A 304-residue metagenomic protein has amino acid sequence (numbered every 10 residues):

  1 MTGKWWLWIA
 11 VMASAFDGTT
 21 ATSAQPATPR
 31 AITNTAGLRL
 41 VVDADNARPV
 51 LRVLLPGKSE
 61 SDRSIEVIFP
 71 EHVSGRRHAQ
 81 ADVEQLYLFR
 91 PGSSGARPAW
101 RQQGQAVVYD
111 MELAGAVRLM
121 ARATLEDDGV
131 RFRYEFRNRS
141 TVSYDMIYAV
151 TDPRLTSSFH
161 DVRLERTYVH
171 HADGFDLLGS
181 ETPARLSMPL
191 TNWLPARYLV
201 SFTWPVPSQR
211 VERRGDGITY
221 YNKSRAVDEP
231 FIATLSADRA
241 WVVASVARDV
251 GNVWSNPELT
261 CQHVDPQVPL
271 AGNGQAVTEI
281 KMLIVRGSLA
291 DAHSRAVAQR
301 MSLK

Functional and structural regions predicted by a protein language model:
W6-D17: Bacterial N-terminal signal peptides
A15, T20-P26: Boundary at the C-terminal end of the N-terminal hydrophobic targeting segment
Q25-A36, L54, R101, E112 (+1 more regions): Beta-strand-rich recognition/accessory modules
P26-R97: Acidic-aromatic substrate-binding/catalytic surfaces of carbohydrate-active enzymes
G75-D127, S143-I147, S158: Extended, loop-rich substrate-binding clefts of extracytoplasmic carbohydrate-active enzymes
G115, N138-S140, S157, M282-R286: Beta-strand elements of well-folded, non-transmembrane domains
L125-E126, V130-L186: Acidic (Asp/Glu-rich), glycine- and aromatic
E165-T219: Low-complexity, serine/threonine/proline-enriched polar segments
